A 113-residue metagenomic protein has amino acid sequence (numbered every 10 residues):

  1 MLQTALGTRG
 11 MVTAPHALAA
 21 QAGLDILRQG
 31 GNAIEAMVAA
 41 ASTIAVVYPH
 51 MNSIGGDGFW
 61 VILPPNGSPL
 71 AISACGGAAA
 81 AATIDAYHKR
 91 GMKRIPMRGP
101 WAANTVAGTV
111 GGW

Functional and structural regions predicted by a protein language model:
M1-Q21, D25, A33-G112: Noncatalytic scaffold domains of N-terminal-nucleophile
